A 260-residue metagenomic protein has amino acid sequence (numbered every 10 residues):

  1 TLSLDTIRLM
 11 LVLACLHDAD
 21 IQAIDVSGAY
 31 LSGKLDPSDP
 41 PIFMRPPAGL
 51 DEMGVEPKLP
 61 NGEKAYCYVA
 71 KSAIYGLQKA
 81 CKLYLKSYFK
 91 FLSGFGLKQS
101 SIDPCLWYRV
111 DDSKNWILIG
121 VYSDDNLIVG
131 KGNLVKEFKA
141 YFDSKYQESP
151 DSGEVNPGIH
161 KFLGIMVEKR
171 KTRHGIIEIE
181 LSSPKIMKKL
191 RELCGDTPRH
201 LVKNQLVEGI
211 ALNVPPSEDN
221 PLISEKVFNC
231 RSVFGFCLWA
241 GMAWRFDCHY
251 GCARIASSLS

Functional and structural regions predicted by a protein language model:
T1-S260: Long, low-complexity, charge-biased intrinsically disordered regions
